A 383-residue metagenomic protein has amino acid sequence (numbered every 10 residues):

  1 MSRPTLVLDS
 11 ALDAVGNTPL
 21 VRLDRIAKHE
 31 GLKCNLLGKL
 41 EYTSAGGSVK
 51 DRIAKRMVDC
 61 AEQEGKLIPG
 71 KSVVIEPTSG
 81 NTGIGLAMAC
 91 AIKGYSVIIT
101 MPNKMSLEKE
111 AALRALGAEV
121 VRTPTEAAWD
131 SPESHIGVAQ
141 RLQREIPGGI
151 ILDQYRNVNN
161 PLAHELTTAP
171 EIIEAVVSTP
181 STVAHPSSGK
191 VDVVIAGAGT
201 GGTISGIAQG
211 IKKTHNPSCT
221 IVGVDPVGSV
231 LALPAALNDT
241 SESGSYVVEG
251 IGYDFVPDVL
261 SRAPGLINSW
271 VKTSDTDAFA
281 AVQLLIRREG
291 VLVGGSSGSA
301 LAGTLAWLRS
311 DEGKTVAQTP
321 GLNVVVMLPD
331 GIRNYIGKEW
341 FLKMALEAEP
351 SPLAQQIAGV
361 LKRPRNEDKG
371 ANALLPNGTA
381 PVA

Functional and structural regions predicted by a protein language model:
M1-A383: PLP-dependent amino-acid enzyme catalytic core
